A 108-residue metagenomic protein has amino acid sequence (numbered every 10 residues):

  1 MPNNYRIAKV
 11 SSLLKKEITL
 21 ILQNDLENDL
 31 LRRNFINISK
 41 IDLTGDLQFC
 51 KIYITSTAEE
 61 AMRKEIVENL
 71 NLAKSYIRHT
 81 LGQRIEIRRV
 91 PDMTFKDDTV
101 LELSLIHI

Functional and structural regions predicted by a protein language model:
M1-I21, A61-K64, E68: N-terminal presequence-like segments and adjacent domain-start helices
S12-K16, L20, N24, S75-H79 (+1 more regions): Short, residue-level hotspots on alpha-helical faces of the histone-fold and other alpha-helical interaction modules
L14, I52, M93: Residue-level signature of catalytic and energy-coupling elements of molecular machines, predominantly ATP/GTP-dependent
D25-I36, Q83-R89: Short secondary-structure junctions
L31-T55: Short edge beta-strands and adjacent turn/loop segments
K64-R88: Mid-chain, well-packed structural core segment of small domains
P91-D98: Conserved C-terminal "lid"/linker of ANL adenylate-forming enzymes
I106-I108: Conserved small/polar residues in nucleotide/adenosyl-binding loops
